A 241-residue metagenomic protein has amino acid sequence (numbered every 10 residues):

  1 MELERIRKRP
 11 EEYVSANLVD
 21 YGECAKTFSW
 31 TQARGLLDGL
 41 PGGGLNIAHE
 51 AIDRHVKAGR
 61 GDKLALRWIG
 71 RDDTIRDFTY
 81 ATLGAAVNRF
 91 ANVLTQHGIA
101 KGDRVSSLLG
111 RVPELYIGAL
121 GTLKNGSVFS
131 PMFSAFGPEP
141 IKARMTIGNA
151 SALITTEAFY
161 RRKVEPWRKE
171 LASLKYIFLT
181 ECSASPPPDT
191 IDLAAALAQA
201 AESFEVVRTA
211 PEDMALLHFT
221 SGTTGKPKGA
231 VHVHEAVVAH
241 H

Functional and structural regions predicted by a protein language model:
M1-F78, T82-T95, E170-S173, C182-S185: N-lobe entry segment of adenylate-forming
E2-R9, Y13, Q96, L120 (+1 more regions): Structural core segment of the AMP-binding/adenylate-forming
D62-L120, G137-K142, D192-A198, H234: Conserved AMP-binding/adenylate-forming core of the ANL superfamily
D62-L64, L179, L197-F219, K226: Conserved pre-ATP/AMP-binding loop-to-beta segment of ANL
R76-A81, A215-A239: Conserved AMP-binding A3 loop
L83, V105, T122, L153 (+2 more regions): Conserved S/T- and glycine-rich ATP-binding loop of Class I adenylate-forming
N88-N92, T146, A158, G225: Solvent-exposed alpha-helix faces
L109-R111, T156-E157, D213: Helix N-cap/beta->alpha junction signal
